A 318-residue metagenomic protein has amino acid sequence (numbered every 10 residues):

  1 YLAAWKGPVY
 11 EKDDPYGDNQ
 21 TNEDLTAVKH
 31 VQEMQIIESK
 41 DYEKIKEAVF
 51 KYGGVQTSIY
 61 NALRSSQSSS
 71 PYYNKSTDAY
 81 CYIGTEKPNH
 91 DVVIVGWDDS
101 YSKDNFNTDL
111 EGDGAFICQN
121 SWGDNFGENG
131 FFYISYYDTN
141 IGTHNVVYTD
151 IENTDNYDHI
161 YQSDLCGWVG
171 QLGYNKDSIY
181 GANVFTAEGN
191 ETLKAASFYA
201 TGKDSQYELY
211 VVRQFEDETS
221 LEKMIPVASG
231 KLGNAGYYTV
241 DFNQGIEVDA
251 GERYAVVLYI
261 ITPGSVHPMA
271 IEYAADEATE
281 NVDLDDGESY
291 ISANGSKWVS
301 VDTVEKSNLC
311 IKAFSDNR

Functional and structural regions predicted by a protein language model:
Y1-A115, Q119, D124-G202, G230-N234 (+1 more regions): Predominantly the structural core of cysteine protease catalytic domains
E33-I36, T192, E208, P226-K231 (+5 more regions): Ser/Thr- (and often Asn-) enriched beta-sheet segments in non-cytosolic proteins
G96-D98, A196, V211-E216, I260 (+1 more regions): Residue-level signal for short segments within beta-strands and strand-turn junctions of well-structured beta-sheet
G142-T154, T239-F242, D285-I291: Short, surface-exposed secondary-structure junctions/capping segments
T149-E152, Q214, K312-R318: Short beta-strand-to-coil "C-cap" segments at the C-terminal boundary of structured domains/repeats, marking
D204-L284: Aromatic- and Gly/Pro-enriched, solvent-exposed loop/edge beta-strand patches characteristic of beta-rich domains
Y259-R318: Short, surface-exposed beta-strand/loop patches at domain edges that form aromatic-rich interfacial subsites
